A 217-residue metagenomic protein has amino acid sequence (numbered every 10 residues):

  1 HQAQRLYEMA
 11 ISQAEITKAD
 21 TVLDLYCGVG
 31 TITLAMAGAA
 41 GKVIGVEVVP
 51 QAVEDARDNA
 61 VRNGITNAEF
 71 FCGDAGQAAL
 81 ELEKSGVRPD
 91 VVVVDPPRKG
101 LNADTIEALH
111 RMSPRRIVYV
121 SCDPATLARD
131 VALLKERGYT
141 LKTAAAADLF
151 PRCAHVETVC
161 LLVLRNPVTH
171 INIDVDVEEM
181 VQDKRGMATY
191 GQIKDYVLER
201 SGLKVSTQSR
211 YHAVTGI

Functional and structural regions predicted by a protein language model:
H1-G186, G191: Rossmann-like S-adenosyl-L-methionine
Y139, G202-L203: Short aromatic/hydrophobic-glycine micro-motifs
T189-S201, H212-G216: DNA-recognition alpha helix
S209: Residues in the helix-turn-helix
